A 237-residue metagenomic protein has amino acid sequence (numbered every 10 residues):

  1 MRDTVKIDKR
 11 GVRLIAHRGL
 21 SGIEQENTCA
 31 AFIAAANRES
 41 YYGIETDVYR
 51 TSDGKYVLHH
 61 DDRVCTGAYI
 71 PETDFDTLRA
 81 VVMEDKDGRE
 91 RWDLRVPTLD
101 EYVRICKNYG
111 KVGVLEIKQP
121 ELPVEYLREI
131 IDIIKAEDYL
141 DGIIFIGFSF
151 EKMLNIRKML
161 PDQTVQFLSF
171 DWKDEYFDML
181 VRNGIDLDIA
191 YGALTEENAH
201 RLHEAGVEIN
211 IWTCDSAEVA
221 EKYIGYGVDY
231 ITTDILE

Functional and structural regions predicted by a protein language model:
M1-E237: Phosphate-group recognition and catalysis centered on beta-loop-alpha active-site segments
